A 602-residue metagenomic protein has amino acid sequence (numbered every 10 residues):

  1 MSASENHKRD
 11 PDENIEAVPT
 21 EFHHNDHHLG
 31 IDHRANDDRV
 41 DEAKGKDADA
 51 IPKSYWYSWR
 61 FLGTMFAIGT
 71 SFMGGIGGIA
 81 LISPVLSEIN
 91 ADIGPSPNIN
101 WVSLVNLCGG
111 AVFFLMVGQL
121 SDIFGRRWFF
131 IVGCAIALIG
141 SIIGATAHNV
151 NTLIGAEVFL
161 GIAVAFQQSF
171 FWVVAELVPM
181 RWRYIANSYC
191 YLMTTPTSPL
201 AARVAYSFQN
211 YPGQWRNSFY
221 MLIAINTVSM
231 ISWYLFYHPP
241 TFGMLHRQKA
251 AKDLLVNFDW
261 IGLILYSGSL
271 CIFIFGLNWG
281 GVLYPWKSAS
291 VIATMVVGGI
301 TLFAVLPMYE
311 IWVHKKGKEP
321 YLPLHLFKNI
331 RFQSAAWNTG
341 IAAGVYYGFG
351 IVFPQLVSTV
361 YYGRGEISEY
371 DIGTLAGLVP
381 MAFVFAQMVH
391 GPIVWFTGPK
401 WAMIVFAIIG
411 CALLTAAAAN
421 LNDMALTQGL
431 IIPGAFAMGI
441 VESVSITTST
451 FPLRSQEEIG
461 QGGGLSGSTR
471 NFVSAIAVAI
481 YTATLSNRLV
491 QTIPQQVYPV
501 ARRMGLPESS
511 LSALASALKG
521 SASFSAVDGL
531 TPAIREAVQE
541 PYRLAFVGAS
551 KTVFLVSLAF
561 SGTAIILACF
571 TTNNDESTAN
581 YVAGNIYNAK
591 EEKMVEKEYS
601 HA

Functional and structural regions predicted by a protein language model:
M1-G78, I82, A91: Cytosolic juxtamembrane N-terminal segment immediately preceding the first transmembrane helix of multi-pass
M1-H28, D32-D37, A517-A602: Transmembrane-helix exit segments and adjacent C-terminal regions of multi-pass membrane proteins
Y57-V117, F166-Q167, A201-A202, F349-P354: Extracytoplasmic
I89-N90, L120-D122, I143-G144, L153 (+5 more regions): Interfacial helix-cap and linker-helix signal at transmembrane-aqueous boundaries of multi-pass secondary transporters
F113, G125-F129, N151, R181 (+3 more regions): C-terminal module of multi-pass small-molecule transporters
F114-I261: Helix-loop-helix hairpins in multi-pass membrane proteins, especially solute transporters
G213-W337: Hydrophobic transmembrane-helix bundles of small-molecule transporters
L270-W279, R331-T374: Extracytoplasmic gate region of multi-pass secondary transporters
